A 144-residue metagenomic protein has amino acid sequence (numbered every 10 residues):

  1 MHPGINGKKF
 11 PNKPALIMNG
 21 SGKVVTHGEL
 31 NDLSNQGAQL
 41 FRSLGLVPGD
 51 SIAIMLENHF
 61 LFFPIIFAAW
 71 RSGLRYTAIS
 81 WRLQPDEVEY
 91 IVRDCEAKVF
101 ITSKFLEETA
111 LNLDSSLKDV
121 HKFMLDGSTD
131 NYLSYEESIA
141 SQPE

Functional and structural regions predicted by a protein language model:
N6-N12: Flexible acidic/glycine-rich loop/turn elements at helix↔coil and beta-strand↔loop transitions within catalytic cores
N12-H59, F63, F67, Q84-E89 (+1 more regions): Conserved AMP-binding/adenylate-forming core of the ANL superfamily
V47, K98, V120: Short acidic/polar active-site loop segments enriched in Thr and Asp
I66-S72, D94: Short hydrophobic alpha-helices that are characteristic scaffold elements of the AMP-binding
I79-S80, S103, D126: Short beta->alpha connector loops at strand-helix junctions that form conserved, small/polar/Pro-enriched
L83-N112, E136-Q142: Conserved ATP-dependent adenylate/AMP-binding module captured primarily in the ANL superfamily
E108-E144: ANL superfamily adenylate-forming
